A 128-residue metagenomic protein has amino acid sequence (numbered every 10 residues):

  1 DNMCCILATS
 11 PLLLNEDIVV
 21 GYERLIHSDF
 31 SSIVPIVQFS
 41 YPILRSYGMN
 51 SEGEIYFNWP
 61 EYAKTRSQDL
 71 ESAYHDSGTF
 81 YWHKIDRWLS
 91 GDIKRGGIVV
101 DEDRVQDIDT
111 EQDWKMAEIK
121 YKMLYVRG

Functional and structural regions predicted by a protein language model:
N2, P11-V99: Conserved core of the sugar-phosphate nucleotidyltransferase
C4-I6: Short aromatic-hydrophobic micro-motifs that form the base-stacking/packing surface for donor nucleotide recognition
E52, R127-G128: Basic/polar N-terminal segments that are highly enriched at the extreme N-terminus, encompassing both cleavable
S72, Q106-D107: Alpha-helix initiation/capping motif
D86-V105, E111-V126: Catalytic donor-sugar/metal-binding loop of nucleotide-sugar-dependent glycosyltransferases
